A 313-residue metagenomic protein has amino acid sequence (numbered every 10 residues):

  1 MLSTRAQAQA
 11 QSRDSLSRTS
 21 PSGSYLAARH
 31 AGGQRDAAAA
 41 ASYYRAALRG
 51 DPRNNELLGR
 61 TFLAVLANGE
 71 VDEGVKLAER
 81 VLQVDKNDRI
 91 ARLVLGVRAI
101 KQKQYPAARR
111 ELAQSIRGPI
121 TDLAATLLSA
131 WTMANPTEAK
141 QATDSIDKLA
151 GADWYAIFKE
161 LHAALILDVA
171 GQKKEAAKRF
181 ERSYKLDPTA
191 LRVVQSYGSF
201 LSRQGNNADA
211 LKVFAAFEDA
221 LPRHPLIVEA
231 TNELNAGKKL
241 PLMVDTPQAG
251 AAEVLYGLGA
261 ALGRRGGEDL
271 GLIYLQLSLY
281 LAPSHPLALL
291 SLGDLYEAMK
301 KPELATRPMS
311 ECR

Functional and structural regions predicted by a protein language model:
M1-Q7: C-terminal segment of classical bacterial N-terminal signal peptides
S12-G33, S42-R313: Alpha-solenoid helical repeat scaffolds
